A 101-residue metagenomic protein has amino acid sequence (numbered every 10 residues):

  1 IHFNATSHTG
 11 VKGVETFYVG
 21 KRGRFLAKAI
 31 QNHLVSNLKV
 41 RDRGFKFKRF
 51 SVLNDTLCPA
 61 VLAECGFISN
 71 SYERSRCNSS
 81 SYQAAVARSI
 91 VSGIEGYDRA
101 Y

Functional and structural regions predicted by a protein language model:
I1-Y101: Active-site-proximal helix/loop segments of hydrolytic enzymes
